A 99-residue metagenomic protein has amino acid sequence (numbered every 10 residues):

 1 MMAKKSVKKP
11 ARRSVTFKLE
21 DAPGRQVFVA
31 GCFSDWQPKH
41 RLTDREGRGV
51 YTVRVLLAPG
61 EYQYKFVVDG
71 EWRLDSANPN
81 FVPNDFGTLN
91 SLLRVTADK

Functional and structural regions predicted by a protein language model:
M1-A3: A general sequence property marking short-to-moderate contiguous segments in secreted/outer-membrane adhesion
K9-E61, E71-D98: Aromatic-rich carbohydrate-binding modules that target alpha-glucans
